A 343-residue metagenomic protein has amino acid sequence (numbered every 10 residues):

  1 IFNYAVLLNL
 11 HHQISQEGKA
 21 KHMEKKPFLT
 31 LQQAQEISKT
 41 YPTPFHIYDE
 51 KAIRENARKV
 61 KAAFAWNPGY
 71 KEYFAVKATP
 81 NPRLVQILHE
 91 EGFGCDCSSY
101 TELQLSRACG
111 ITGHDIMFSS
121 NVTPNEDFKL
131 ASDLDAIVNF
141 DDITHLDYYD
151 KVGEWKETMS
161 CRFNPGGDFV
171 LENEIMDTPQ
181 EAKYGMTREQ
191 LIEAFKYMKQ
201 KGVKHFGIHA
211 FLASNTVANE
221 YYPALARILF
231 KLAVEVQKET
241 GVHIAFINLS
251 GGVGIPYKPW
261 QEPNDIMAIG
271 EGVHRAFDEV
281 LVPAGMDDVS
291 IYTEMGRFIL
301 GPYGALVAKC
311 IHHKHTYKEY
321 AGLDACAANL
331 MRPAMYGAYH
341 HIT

Functional and structural regions predicted by a protein language model:
A5-L8, Q13-E157, K196-K204, K238 (+1 more regions): A charged N-terminal "starter" segment
L31, D278-V282, M286-T343: Charged (often Lys/Glu-rich) extended helix/loop segments that serve as interaction or gating elements
I53, K77, S99, A131 (+5 more regions): Conserved, mostly hydrophobic/aromatic
S98-T101, S119-V122, T158-E174, H205-A210 (+1 more regions): Non-cysteine beta-strand/loop elements that form the S-adenosyl-L-methionine
D142-K204: Conserved anion-binding
L212-A213, I247-G254, T293-R297: Glycine-rich beta-strand-to-loop/alpha-helix junction loops that act as flexible
A218-L225, P256-I269, L300-H312: Short glycine/threonine-rich loop-to-helix capping motif typified by GTGT followed within a few residues by an Asp-Pro
L229, G272-D278: Alpha-helix-loop-beta-strand connector modules within alpha/beta enzyme cores
